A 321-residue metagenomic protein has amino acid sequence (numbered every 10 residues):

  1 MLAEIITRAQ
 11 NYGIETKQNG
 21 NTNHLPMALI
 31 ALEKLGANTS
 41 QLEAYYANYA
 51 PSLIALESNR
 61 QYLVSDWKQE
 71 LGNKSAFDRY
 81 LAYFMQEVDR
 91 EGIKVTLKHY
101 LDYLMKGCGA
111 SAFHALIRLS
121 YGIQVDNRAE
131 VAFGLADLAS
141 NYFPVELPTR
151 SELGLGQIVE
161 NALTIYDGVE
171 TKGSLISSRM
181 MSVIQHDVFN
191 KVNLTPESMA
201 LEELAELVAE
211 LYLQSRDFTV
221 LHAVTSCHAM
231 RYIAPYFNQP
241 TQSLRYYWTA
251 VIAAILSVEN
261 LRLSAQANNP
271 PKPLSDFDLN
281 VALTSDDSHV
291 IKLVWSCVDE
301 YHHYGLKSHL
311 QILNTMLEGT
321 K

Functional and structural regions predicted by a protein language model:
M1-K321: Mature, well-folded catalytic/scaffold domains that follow N-terminal targeting or propeptide regions
